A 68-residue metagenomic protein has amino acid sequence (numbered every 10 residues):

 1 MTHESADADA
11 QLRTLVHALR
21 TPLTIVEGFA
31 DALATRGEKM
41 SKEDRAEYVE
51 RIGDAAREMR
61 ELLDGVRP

Functional and structural regions predicted by a protein language model:
M1-D9, L62-P68: Conserved signal-transmission helix
A8, S41-R45: Residue-level recognition of alpha-helical structural elements
Q11, R51: A conserved beta-strand->loop->alpha-helix hinge within the catalytic CA
I25-M40: Conserved C-terminal segment of the DHp
G28, E61-L62: Local alpha-helix boundary/kink/capping signal
A46-E50: Short, charged, amphipathic alpha-helical segments
D54-M59: Short alpha-helical segment of the dimerization/phosphotransfer core of two-component systems
